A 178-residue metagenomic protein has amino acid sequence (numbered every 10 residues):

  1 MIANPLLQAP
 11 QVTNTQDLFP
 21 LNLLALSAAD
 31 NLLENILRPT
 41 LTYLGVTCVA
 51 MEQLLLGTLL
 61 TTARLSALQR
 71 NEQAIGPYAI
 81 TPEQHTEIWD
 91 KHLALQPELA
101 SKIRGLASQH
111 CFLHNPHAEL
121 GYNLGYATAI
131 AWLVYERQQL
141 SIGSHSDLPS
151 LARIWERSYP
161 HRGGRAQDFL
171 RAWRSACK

Functional and structural regions predicted by a protein language model:
P5-L41, G57-Q139: Peptidoglycan-targeting cell-wall enzymes and recognition modules
T42-A50: Short, charged helix-capping/linker segments at alpha-helix termini
V49-G57, H145-I154: Alpha-helical scaffolds flanking conserved acidic
A63-R70, P160-D168: Secretory-pathway/luminal and periplasmic proteins that interact with or process carbohydrate-rich
G121-A129, H145-P149, G163, Q167: Short, amphipathic alpha-helical segments
Q138-S146: Inter-helical turn/loop segments and adjacent helix faces that build the functional surface of alpha-helical bundle
Q167-K178: Long, charge-rich low-complexity segments
